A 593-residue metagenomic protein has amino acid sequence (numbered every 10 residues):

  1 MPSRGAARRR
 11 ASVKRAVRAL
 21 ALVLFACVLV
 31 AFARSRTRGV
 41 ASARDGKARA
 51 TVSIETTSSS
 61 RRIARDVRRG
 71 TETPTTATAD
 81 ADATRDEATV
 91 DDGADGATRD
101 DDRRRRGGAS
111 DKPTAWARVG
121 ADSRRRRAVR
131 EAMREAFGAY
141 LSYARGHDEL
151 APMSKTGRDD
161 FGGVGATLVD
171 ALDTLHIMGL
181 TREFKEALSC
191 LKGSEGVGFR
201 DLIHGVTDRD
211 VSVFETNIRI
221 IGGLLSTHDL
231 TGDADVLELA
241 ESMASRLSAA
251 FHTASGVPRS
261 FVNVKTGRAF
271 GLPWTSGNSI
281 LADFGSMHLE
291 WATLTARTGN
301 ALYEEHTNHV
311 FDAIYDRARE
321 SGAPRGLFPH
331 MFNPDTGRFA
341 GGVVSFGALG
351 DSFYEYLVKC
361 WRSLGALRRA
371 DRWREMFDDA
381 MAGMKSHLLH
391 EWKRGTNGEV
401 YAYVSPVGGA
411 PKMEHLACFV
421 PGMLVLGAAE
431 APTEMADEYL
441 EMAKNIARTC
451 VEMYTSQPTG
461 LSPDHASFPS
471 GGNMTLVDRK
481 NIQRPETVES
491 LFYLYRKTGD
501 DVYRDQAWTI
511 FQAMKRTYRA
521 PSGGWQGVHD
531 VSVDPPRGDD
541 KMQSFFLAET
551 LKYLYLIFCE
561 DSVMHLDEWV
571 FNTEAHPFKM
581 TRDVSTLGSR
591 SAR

Functional and structural regions predicted by a protein language model:
R4, R8, R15-A19, V28-D45 (+3 more regions): Glycan-recognition and catalytic cores of secretory/periplasmic carbohydrate-active enzymes
E72-T75: Extracellular mucin-like PTS segments
